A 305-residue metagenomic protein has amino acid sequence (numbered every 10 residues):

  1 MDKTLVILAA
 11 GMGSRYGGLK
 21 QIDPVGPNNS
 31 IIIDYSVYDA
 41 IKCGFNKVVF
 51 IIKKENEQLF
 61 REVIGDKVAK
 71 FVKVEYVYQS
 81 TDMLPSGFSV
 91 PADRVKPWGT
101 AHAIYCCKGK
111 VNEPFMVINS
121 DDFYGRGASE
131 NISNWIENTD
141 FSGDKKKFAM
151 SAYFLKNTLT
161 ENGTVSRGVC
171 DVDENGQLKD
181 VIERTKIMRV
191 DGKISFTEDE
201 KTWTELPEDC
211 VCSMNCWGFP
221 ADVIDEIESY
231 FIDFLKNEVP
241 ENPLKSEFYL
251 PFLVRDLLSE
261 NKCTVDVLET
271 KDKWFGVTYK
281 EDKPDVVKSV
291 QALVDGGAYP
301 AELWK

Functional and structural regions predicted by a protein language model:
M1-A10, P27-V117, Y124-N131, N138 (+1 more regions): Conserved N-terminal catalytic core of the sugar/cofactor nucleotidyltransferase
M12, D121-D122, L155: Active-site metal-binding loops of divalent metal-dependent hydrolases
G13-G17, L159-T160: Short N-terminal binding/cap micro-motifs at the start of the first secondary-structure element
T81-S86, K156-T158, I187-R189, K273-F275: A short acidic, often aromatic-flanked loop/helix-cap motif at beta-alpha or helix-coil junctions that lines enzyme
S86-P97, G163-G168, E281-D285: Short, surface-exposed amphipathic charged segments that create phosphate/polyanion-binding patches used for binding
R126-M214: Conserved core of the sugar-phosphate nucleotidyltransferase
V172-E174, V181-K305: Conserved alpha/beta core of the MobA/IspD/sugar-nucleotide pyrophosphorylase nucleotidyltransferase superfamily
